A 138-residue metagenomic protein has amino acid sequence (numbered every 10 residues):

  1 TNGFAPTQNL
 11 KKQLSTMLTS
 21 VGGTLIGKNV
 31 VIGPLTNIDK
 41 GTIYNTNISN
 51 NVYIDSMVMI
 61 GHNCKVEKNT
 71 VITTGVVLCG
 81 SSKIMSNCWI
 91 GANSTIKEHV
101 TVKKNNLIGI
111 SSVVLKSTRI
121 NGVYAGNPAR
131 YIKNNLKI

Functional and structural regions predicted by a protein language model:
T1-A125, A129-I132: Structural signal for interior beta-strand "rungs" in well-ordered beta-sheet cores of soluble enzyme domains
L136-I138: Long, low-complexity, intrinsically disordered extramembrane tails
